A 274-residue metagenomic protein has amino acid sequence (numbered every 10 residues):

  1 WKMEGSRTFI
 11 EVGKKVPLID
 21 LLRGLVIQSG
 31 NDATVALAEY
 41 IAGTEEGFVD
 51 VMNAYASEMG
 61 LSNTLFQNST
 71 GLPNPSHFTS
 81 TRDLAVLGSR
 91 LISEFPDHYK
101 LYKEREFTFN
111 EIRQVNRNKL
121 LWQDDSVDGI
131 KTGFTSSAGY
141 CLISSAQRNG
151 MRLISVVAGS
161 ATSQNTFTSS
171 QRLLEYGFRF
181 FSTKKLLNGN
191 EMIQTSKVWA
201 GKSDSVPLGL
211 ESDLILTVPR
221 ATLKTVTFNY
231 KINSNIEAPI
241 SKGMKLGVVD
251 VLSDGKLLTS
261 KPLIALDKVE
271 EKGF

Functional and structural regions predicted by a protein language model:
W1-A85, S89-E94: Active-site-adjacent loops and short helices of periplasmic peptidoglycan-processing enzymes
S62, P75-F78, R82-F274: Domain-terminus/edge residues, biased toward the C-terminal soluble/receptor-binding domains of extracytoplasmic
